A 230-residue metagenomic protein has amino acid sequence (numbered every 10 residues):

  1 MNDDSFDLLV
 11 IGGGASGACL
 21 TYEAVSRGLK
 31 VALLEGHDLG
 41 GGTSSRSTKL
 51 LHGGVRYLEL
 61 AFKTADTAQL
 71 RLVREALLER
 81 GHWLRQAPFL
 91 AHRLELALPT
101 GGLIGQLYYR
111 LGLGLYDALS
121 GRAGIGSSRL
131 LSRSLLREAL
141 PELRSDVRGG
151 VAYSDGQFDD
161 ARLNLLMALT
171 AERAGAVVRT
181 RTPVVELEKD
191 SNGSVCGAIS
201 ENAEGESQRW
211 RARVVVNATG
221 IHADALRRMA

Functional and structural regions predicted by a protein language model:
D4-F6, G205-V214: Core beta-strand elements of the Rossmann-like FAD/NAD(P) dinucleotide-binding domain in flavoenzyme oxidoreductases
F6-L33: N-terminal Rossmann-like FAD-binding beta1-loop-alpha1 element of flavoenzymes
S16, L39, H222: Conserved Rossmann-like nucleotide-cofactor binding loop
V25-S47: Glycine-rich FAD pyrophosphate-binding loop
L50-A139: Dinucleotide-binding Rossmann-like beta1-alpha1 core, especially the glycine-rich loop that anchors the ADP
L98-A174, R179, L187-S194, Q208: Flavin (FAD/FMN) cofactor-binding and adjacent substrate-gating region of FAD-dependent oxidoreductase domains
R181-V185, N202-A203: Conserved SAM/SAH-binding loop
N217-A230: Flavin (primarily FAD) binding-site architecture
